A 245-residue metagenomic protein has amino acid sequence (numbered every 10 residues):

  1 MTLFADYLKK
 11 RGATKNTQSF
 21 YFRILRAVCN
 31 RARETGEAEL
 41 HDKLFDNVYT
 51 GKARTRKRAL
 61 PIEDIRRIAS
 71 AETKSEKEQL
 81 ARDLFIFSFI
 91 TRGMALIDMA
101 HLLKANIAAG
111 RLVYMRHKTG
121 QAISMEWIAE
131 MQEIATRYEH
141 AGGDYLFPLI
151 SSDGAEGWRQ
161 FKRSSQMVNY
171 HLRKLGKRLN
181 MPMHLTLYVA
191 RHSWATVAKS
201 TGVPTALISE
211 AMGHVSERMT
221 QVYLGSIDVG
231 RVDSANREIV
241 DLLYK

Functional and structural regions predicted by a protein language model:
M1-R56, A71: N-terminal core-binding DNA-recognition domain of tyrosine recombinases/integrases
D46-N47, H101-R137: Conserved tyrosine-mediated DNA breakage-rejoining catalytic core shared by Y-recombinases
G51-S70, G120-I128, G143-D144: DNA breakage-rejoining catalytic core of tyrosine-based enzymes
A59, R116-G120, M212-R237: Catalytic-site neighborhood detector that most strongly recognizes the C-terminal catalytic loop/helix of tyrosine
I65, I128-P182: Active-site/catalytic core of tyrosine-dependent DNA strand-transfer enzymes
S70, K74-E76, H140, N169-E210: Short, basic (Lys/Arg/His-rich) helix/loop patches that form interaction surfaces in the mid-to-C-terminal regions
A105-V113, P182-M183, V203-V222: Short, polar N-cap/turn motifs at the start of nucleic acid-interacting alpha helices
S124-A129, E133, R137-Y138, G225-K245: DNA/chromatin major-groove-contacting recognition/catalytic segments
